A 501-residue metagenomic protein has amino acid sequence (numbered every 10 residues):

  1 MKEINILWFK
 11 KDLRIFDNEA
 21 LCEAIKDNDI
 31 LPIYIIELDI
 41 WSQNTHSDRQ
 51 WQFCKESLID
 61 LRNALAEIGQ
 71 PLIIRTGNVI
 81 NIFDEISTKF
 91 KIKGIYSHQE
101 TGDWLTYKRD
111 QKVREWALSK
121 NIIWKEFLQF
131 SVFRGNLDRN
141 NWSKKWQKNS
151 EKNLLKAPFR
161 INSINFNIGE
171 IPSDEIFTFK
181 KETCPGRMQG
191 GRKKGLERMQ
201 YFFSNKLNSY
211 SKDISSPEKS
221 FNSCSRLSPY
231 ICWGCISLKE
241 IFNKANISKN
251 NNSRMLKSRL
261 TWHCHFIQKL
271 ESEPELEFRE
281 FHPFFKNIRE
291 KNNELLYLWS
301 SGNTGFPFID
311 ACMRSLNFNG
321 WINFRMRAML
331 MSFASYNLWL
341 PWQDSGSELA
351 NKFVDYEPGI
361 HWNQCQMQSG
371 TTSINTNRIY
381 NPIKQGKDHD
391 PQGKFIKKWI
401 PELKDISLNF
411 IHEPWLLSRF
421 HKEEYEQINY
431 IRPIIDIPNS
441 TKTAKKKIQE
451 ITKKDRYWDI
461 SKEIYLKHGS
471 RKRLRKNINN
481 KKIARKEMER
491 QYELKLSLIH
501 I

Functional and structural regions predicted by a protein language model:
M1-Q70, K445, Q449, D459-K462 (+1 more regions): N-terminal beta-strand-loop-alpha-helix module at the start of alpha/beta ligand-binding or catalytic domains
I15-L21, I82, R109-K112, I214-S215 (+1 more regions): Short alpha-helical segments and helix-capping/turn motifs at coil-helix boundaries
A24, I95, N140, G234 (+1 more regions): Residue-level signal for inorganic ion chemistry
L31, P71-R75, K125-F127: General small-molecule cofactor/ligand-binding pocket signal
R75-I80, H98-D103, M331-N337, N351: Conserved short loop/turn motifs at secondary-structure junctions
N78-Q200, N363-Q366: Beta-rich, aromatic/charged-enriched effector core domains that present basic-aromatic interfaces for binding
L196, S211-L498: C-terminal catalytic domain of photolyase/cryptochrome flavoproteins, centering on the FAD-binding pocket
